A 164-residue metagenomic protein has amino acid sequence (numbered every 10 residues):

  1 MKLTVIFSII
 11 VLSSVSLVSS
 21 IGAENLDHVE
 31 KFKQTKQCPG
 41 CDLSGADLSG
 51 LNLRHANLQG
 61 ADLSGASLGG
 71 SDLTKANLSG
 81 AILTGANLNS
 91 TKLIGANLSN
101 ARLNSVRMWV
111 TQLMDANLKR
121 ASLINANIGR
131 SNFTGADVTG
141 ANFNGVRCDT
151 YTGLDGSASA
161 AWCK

Functional and structural regions predicted by a protein language model:
M1-F7: Positively charged n-region of N-terminal signal peptides that target proteins for export
F7, L12-S14: Sec-dependent N-terminal signal peptides of Gram-positive bacterial secreted proteins and lipoproteins
S14-I21: C-terminal segment of classical bacterial N-terminal signal peptides
A23-K164: Tandem repeat scaffolds
